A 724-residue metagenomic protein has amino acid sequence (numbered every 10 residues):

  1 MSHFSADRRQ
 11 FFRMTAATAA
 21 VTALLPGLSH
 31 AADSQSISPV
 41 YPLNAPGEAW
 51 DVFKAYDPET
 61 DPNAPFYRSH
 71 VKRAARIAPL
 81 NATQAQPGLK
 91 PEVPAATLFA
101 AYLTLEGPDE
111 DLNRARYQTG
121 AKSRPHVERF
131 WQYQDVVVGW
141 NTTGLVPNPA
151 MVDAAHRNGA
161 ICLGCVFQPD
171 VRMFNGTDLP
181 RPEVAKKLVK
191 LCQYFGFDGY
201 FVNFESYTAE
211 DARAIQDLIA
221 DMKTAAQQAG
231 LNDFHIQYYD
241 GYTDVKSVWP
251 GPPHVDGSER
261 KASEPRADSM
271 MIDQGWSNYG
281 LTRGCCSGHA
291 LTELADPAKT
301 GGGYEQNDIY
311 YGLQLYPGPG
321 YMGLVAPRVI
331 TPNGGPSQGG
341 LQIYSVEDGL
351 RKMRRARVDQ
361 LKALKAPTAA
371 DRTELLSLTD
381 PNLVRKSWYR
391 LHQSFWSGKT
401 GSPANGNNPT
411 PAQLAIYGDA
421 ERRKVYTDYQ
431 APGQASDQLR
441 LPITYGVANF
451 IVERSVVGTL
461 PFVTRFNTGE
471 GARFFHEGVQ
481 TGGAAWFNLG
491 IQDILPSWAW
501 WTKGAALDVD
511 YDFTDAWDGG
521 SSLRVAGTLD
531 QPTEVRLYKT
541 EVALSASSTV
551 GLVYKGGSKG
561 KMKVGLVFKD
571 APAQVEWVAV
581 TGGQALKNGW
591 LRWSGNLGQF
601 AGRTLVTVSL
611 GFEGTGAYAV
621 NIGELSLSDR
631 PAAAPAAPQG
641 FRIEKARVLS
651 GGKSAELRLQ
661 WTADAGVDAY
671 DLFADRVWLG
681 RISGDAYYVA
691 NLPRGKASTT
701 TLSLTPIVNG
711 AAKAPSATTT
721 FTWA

Functional and structural regions predicted by a protein language model:
S2-F4, Q10-A31: N-terminal export signals
A32-A115, G120, V127: N-terminal module-boundary/linker segments of secreted carbohydrate-active enzymes
P91-H289: Chitinase-like catalytic core of GlcNAc-active glycosidases
N203-A404: Substrate-binding surface in catalytic domains of secreted glycosidases
A505-T533: Short carbohydrate-recognition loop motifs
A573-G602: Extracellular carbohydrate recognition and processing domains and analogous Trp-centered ligand-binding platforms
A655-D664: Conserved aromatic anchor
P693-A711: Beta-strand-rich modules
